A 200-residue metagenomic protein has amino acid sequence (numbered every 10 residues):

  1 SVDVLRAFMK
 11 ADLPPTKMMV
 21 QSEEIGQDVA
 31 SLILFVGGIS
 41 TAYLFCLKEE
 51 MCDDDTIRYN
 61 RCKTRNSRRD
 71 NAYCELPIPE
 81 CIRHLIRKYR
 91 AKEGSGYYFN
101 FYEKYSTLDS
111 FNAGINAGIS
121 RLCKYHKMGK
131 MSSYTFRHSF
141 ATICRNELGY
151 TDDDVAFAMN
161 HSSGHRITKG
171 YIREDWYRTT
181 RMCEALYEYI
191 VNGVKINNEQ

Functional and structural regions predicted by a protein language model:
S1-T41, F45: Basic, Lys/Arg- and aromatic-enriched nucleic-acid-binding interface segment
V2-L5, P79-G129: Active-site/catalytic core of tyrosine-dependent DNA strand-transfer enzymes
P14-Q21, N116-F157, H161: Short, basic (Lys/Arg/His-rich) helix/loop patches that form interaction surfaces in the mid-to-C-terminal regions
P15-V20, C62-P77, Y102-F111, K127-S132 (+1 more regions): Short, contiguous acidic/charged loop-to-helix segments that flank catalytic cores in large enzymes
V36, C46-K88: Conserved tyrosine-mediated DNA breakage-rejoining catalytic core shared by Y-recombinases
E50-T56, G129-K130, Y150-G170, N192-Q200: Short, polar N-cap/turn motifs at the start of nucleic acid-interacting alpha helices
R61-R65, M159-Y189: Catalytic-site neighborhood detector that most strongly recognizes the C-terminal catalytic loop/helix of tyrosine
E80, Y102-S106, R166, R178-Q200: C-terminal secondary-structure termini that scaffold catalytic or DNA-interacting sites
